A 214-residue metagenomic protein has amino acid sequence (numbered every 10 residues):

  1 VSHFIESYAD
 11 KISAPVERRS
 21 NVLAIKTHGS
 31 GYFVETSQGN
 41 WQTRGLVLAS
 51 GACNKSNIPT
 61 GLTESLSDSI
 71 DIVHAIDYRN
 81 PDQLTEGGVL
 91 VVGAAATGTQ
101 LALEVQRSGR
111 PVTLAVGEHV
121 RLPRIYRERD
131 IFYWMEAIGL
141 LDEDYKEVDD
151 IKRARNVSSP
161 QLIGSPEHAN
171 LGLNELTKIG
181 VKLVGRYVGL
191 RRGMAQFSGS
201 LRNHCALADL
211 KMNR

Functional and structural regions predicted by a protein language model:
V1-N54, E175, G180-K182, L190-C205: Feature captures the FAD/FMN-dependent oxidoreductase FAD-binding
H3-F4, R79, Q100, L171: Short Gly/charged-rich anion-binding patches and loops
A14, N40, I70, V89 (+1 more regions): A residue-level structural signature of the nucleotidyltransferase/glycosyltransferase Rossmann-like core
N21, G61, S65, D71-I72 (+7 more regions): Residue-level preference for alpha-helix termini and adjacent loops
I25, K55, P81, V120-L122: Active-site loop signature of alpha/beta-hydrolase-fold enzymes
S50-L114, L176: Glycine-rich dinucleotide-binding loop and its adjacent helix/turn
T99, E104-R214: Dinucleotide-binding/catalytic capping subdomain of oxidoreductase cores
